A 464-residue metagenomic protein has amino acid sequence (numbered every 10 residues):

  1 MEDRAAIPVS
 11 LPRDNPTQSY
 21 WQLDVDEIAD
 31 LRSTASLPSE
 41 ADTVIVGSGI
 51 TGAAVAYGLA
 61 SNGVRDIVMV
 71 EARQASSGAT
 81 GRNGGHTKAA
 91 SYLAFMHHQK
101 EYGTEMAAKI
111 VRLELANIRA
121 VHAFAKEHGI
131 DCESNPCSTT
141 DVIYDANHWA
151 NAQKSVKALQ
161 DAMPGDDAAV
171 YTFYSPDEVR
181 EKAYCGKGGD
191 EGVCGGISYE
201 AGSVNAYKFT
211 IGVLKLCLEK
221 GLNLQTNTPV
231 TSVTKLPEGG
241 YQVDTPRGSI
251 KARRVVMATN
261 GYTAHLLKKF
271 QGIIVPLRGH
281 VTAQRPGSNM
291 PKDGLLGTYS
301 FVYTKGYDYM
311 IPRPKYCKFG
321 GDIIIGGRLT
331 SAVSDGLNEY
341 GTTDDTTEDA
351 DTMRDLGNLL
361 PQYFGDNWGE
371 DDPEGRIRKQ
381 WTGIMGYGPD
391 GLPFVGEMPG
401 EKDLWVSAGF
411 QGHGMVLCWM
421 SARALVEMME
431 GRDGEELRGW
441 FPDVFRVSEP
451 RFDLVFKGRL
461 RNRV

Functional and structural regions predicted by a protein language model:
E2-A41, V55-G63, P237, Y241 (+1 more regions): C-terminal lid/capping helical subdomain adjacent to the catalytic/cofactor pocket in oxidative enzymes
T34-T51, V68: Beta1/beta-strand and adjacent pyrophosphate-binding region of the FAD-binding site in flavoprotein oxidoreductases
T43-V46, V70, V230, V243 (+2 more regions): Short hydrophobic core segments
A60-R82: Glycine-rich FAD pyrophosphate-binding loop
H98-L216: Rossmann-like flavin
S175-A183, L222-Y241: A conserved short coil-to-beta-strand element within the FAD-binding core of flavoproteins
T245-G294: Central helical "cap/lid" subdomain
K269, I273, S288-D403: Active-site lid/adjacent beta-loop-alpha segment flanking the redox-cofactor pocket in flavoenzymes
